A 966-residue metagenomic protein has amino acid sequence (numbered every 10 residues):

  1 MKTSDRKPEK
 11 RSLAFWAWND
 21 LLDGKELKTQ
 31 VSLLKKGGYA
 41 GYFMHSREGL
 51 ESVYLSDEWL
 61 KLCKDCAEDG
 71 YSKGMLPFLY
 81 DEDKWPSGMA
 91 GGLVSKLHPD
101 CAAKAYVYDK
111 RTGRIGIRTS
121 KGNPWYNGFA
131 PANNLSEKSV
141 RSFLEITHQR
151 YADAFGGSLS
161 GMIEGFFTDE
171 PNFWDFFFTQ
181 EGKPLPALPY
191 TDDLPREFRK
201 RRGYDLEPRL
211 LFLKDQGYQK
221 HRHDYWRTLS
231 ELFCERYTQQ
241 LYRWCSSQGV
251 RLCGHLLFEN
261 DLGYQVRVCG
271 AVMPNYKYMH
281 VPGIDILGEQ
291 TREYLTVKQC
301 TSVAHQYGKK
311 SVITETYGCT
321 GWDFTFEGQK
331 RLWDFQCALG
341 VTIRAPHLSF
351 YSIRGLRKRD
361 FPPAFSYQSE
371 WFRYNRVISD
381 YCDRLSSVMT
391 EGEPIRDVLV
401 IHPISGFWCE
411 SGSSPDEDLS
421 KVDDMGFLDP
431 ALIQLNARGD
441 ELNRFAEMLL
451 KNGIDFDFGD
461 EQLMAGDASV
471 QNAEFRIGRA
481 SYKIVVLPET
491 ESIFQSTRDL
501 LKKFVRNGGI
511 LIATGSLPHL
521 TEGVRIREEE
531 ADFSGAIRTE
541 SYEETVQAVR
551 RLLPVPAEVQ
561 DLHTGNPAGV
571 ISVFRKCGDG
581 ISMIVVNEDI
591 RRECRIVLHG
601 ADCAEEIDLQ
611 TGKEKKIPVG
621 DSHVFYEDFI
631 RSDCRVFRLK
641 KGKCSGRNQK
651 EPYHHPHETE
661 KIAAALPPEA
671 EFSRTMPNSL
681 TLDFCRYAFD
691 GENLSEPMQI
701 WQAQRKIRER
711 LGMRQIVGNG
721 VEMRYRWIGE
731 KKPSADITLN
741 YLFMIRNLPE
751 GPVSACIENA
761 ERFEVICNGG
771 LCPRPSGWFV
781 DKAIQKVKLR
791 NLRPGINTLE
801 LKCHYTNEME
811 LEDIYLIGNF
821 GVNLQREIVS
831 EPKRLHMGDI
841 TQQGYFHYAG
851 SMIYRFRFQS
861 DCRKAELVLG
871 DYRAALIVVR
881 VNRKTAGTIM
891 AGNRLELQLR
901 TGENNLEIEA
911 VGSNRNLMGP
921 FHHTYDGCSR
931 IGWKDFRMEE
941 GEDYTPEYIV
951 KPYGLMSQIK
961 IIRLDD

Functional and structural regions predicted by a protein language model:
M1-D20, K35: Generic start-of-chain signal for non-secretory N-termini
P8-L13, L21-T29, A40-R47, Y54-D83 (+8 more regions): Carbohydrate-binding surfaces of carbohydrate-active enzymes
M89-G157: Catalytic and substrate-binding clefts that recognize carbohydrates or anionic sugar/phosphate headgroups
N648-E651, L917-H922: Edge beta-strands of extracellular beta-sandwich domains
N759-V765, D871-V878: Extended, low-complexity, turn-rich repeat/linker tracts enriched in Gly/Pro/Ser/Thr and Asp/Glu that occur
G795, A891, Q898-G902: Glycine-centered tight-turn motifs at strand-turn-strand junctions
H804-E810, V911-P920: Short acidic/polar inter-strand loop motif in beta-rich domains
P920-Y948: Short, surface-exposed beta-strand/loop patches at domain edges that form aromatic-rich interfacial subsites
